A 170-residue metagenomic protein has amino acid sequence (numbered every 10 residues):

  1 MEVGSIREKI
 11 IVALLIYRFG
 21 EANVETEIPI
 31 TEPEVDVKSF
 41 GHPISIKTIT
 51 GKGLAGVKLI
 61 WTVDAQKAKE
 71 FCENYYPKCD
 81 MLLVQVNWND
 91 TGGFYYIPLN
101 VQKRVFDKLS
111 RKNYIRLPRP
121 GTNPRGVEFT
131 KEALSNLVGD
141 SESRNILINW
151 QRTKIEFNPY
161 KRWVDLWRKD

Functional and structural regions predicted by a protein language model:
M1-E34, K38-D170: Nucleic-acid endonuclease domains
